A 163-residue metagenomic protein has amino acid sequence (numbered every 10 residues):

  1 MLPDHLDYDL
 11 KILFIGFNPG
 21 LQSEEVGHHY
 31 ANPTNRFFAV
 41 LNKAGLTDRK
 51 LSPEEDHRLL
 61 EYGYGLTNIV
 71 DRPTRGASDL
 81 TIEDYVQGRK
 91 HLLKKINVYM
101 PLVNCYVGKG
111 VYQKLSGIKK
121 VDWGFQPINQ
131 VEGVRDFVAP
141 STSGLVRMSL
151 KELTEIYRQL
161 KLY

Functional and structural regions predicted by a protein language model:
M1-L6, K50-L59, K94-K95: Short amphipathic alpha-helices and their capping/turn segments at secondary-structure boundaries
P3-K11, P33, V40, G76-L92 (+1 more regions): C-terminal capping/extension of enzyme domains
K11-F17: Short, hydrophobic/glycine-enriched beta-strand segments
I15, Y106-V107, A139: Short hydrophobic segments within beta-strands
N18-G20, T47, G110-V111, S143: Catalytic metal-binding/acid-base residues of hydrolase active sites
P19-Q22, R72-T74, T142-L145: A short, flexible beta-alpha/helix-coil linker loop
S23-E83: Short, surface-exposed acidic-centric catalytic microdomains
E61, G65-L115: Internal catalytic-core helix/loop-beta-alpha segment that presents or stabilizes conserved functional determinants
